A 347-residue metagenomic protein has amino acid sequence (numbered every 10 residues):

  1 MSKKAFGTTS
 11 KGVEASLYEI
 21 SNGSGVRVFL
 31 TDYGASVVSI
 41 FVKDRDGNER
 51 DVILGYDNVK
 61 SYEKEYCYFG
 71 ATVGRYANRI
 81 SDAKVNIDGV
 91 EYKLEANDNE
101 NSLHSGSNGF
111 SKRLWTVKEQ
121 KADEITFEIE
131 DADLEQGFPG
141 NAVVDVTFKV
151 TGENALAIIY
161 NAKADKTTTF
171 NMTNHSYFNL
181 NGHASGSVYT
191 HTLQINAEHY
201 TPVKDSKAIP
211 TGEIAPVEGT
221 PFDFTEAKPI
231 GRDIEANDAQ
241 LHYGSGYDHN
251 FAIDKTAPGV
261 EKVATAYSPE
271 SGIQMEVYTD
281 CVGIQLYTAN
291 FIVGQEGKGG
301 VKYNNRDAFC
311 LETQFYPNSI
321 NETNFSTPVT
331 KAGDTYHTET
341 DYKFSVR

Functional and structural regions predicted by a protein language model:
M1-R347: An exposed, glycine/acidic-rich loop-and-rim segment of catalytic or binding clefts
